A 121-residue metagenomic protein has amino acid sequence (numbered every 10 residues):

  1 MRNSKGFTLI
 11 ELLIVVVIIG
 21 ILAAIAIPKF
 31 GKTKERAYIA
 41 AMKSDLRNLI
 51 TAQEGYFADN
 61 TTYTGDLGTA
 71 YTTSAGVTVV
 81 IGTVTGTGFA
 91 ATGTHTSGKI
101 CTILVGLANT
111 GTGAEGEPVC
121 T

Functional and structural regions predicted by a protein language model:
M1-R2, G55: Short, contiguous, well-ordered secondary-structure segments
R2-F30: N-terminal single-pass transmembrane signal-anchor helix
V16, K43, I50: Conserved catalytic core of two-component sensor histidine kinases
A24, K32-E35, T51, G55-A58: Regular, well-ordered alpha-helical segments
K29-L46: Aliphatic-rich helix starts adjacent to a transmembrane/signal segment
R47-T121: Periplasmic/extracellular, small/polar-rich flexible segments of pilin-like filament-forming proteins
